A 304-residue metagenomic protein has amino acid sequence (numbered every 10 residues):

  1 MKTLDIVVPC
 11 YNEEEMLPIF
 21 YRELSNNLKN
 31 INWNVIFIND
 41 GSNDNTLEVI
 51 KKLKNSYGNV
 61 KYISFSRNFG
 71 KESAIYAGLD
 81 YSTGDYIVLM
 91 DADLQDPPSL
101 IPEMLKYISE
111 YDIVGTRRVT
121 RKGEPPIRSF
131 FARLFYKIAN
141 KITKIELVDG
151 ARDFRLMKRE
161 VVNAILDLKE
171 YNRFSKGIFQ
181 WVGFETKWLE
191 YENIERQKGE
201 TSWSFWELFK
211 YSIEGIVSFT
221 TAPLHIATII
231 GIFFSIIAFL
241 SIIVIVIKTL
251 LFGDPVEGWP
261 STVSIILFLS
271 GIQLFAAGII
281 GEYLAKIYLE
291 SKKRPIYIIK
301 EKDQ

Functional and structural regions predicted by a protein language model:
M1-G123: Structured catalytic core of nucleotide-sugar glycosyltransferases
I6, L24, G78, D93 (+7 more regions): Residue-level signature of catalytic and energy-coupling elements of molecular machines, predominantly ATP/GTP-dependent
P9, F65-R67, K122, R155 (+3 more regions): Short conserved micro-motifs on helix faces and helix-strand junctions that flank and scaffold key functional residues
F65-R67, K71-Y81, Y86, P98-I178 (+2 more regions): Acceptor/aglycone-binding surface of glycosyltransferases and processive sugar-polymer synthases
K137, F174-Q304: Hydrophobic helical membrane-anchoring modules
